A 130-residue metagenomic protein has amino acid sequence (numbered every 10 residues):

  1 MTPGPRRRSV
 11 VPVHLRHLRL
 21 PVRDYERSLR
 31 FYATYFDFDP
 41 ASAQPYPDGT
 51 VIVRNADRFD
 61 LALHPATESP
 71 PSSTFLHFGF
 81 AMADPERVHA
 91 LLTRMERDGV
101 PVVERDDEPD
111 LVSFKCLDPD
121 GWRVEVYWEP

Functional and structural regions predicted by a protein language model:
T2-S9, L92-T93, R97-P130: Vicinal oxygen chelate
R7-S9, A66-S69: Short, flexible, solvent-exposed loop/turn segments with mixed acidic/basic and small polar residues
V10-P12, R19-L61: Core segments of cupin and vicinal oxygen chelate
H14-R23, V51-R54, P70-E96, V112-L117: Vicinal oxygen chelate
Q44-Y46, S69-P70, D106-P109: A short beta-turn/loop motif at secondary-structure boundaries
R58-A62, G121-V124: Short, charged/polar, Gly/Pro-enriched secondary-structure boundary elements
H64-T67, W128-P130: Acetyl-CoA-dependent GNAT
